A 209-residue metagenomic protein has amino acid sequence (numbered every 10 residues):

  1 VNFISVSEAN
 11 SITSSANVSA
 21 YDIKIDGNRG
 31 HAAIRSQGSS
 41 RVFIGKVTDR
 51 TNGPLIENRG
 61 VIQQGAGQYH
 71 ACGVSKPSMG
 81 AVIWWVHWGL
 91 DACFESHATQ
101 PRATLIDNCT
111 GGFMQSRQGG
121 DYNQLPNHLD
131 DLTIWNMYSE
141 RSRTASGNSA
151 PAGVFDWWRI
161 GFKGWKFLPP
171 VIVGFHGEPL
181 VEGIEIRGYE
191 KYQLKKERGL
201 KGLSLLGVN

Functional and structural regions predicted by a protein language model:
V1-S5, A16-R29, G38-A92, Q100-F113 (+1 more regions): Right-handed parallel beta-helix
N10-T13: Extracellular beta-strand-rich solenoid/capping regions of secreted or surface-exposed proteins that bind or remodel
W84-D91, R102-N209: Catalytic domains of carbohydrate-active enzymes that cleave complex glycans
